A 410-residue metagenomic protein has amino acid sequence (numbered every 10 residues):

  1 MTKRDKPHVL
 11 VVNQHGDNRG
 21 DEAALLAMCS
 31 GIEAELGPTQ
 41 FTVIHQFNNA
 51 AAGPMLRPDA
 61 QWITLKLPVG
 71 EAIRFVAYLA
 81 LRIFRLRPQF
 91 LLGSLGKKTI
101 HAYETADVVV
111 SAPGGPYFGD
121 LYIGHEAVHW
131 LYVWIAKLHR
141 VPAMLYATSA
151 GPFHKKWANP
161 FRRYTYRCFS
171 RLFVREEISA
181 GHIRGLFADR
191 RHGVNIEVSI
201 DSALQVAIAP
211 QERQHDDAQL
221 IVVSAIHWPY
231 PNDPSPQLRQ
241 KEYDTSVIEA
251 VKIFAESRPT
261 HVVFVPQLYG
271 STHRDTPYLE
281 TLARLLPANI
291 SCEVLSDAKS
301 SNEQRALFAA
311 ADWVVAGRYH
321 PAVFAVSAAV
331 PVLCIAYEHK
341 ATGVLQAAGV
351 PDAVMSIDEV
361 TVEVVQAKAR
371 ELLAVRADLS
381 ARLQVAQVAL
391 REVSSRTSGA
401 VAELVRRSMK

Functional and structural regions predicted by a protein language model:
M1-K410: Active-site anion-handling motifs in enzyme catalytic cores
